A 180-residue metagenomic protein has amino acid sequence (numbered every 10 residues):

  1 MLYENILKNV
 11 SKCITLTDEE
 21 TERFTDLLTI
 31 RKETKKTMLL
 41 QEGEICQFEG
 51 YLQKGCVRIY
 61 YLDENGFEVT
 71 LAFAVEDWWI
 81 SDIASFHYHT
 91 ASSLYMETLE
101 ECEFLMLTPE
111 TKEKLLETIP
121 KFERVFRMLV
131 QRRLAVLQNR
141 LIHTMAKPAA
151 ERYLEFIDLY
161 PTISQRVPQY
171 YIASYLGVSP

Functional and structural regions predicted by a protein language model:
M1-T29, S85: Cyclic nucleotide-binding regulatory module and flanking cytosolic helices
I6-L7, R133-I142: Short, Lys/Arg-enriched N-terminal segment that forms or immediately precedes the first helix of a structured domain
R31-E33, A74: Hydrophobic residues at beta-strand termini and immediately following loops that shape nucleotide-binding pockets
K36, Q47-Y60, N65, E76-D77: Glycine- and acidic-residue-biased ligand/ion/polar-headgroup-sensing regions
L39-E44: Short phosphate-coordinating micro-motif centered on Lys-Gly-acidic
K54, E76, E101, P109 (+3 more regions): ATP/adenylate-binding site constellation spanning eukaryotic-like Ser/Thr protein kinases, ABC-transporter
T70-M128: Cyclic-nucleotide recognition modules
K147-P180: Phosphate-/nucleic-acid-contacting segments
